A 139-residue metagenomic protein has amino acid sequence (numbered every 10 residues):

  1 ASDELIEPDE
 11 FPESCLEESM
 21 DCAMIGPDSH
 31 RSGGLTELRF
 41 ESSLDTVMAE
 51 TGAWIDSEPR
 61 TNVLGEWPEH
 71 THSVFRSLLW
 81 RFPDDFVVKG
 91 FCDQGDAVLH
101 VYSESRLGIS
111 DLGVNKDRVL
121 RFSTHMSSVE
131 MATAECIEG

Functional and structural regions predicted by a protein language model:
A1-G139: Ser/Thr-rich, low-complexity intrinsically disordered terminal regions
